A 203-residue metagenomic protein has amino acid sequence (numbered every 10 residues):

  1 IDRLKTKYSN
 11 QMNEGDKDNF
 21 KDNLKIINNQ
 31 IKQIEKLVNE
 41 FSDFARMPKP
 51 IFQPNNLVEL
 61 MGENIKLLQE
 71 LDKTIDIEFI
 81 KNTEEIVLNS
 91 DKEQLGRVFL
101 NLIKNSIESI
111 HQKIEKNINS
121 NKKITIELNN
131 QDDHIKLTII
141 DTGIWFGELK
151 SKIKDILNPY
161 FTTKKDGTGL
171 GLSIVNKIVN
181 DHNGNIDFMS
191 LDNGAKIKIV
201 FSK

Functional and structural regions predicted by a protein language model:
I1-K32: Histidine phosphotransfer helical core of two-component systems
K21, I51-I65: A conserved beta-strand-to-alpha-helix junction within the catalytic ATP-binding
M47-P50, V87-S90, T163: Conserved micro-motifs of the catalytic ATP-binding
D76-I86: Conserved catalytic submotifs in the C-terminal HATPase_c
F146-P159: Short conserved segment of the HATPase_c
G171, V175: Short alpha-helical Gxxx[C/S/T] motif in the catalytic ATP-binding
V179-N180: Detector for a conserved hydrophobic position within an alpha-helical segment of the HATPase_c
